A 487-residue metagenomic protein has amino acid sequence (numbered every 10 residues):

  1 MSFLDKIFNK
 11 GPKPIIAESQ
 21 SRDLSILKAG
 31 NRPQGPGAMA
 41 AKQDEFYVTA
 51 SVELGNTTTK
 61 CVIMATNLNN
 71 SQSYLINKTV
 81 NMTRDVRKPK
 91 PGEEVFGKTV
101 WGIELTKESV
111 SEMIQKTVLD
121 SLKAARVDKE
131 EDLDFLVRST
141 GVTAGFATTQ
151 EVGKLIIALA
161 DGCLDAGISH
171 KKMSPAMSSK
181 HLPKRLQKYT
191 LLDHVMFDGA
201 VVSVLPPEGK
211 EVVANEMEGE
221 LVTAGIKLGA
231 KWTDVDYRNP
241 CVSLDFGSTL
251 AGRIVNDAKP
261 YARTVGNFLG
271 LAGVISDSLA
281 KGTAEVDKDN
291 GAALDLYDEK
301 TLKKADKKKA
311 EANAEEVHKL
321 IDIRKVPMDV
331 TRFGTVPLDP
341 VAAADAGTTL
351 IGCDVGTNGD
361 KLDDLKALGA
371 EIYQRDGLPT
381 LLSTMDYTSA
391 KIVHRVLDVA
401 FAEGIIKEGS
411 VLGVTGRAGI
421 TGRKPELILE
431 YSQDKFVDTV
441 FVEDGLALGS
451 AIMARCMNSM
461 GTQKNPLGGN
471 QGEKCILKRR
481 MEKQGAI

Functional and structural regions predicted by a protein language model:
M1-S51, T66-N70, P91-G266, A367-L412 (+1 more regions): Nucleotide/phosphate-binding catalytic cleft detector across ATP-hydrolyzing and phosphate-transferring enzymes
E53, N81-T83, K391: Conserved acidic E/D residue at the C-terminus of a beta-strand in Rossmann-like folds
N56-K60: Long, charge-rich, low-complexity intrinsically disordered regions
V62-M64: Conserved hydrophobic/aromatic positions in well-ordered beta-strands
N70-V80: Flexible phosphate/Mg2+-sensing switch loops adjacent to catalytic phosphate-binding sites
T79-L105, I226-G229, D257-L381: Glycine-rich phosphate-binding loop plus the immediately following alpha-helix
